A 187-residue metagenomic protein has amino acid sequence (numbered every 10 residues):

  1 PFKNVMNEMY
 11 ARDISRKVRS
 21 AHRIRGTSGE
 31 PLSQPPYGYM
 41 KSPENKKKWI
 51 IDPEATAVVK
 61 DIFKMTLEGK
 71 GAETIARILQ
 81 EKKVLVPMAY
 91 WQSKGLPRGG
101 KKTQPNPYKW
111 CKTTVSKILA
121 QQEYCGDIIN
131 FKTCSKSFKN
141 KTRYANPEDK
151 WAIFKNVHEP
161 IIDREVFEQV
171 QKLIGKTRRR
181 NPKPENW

Functional and structural regions predicted by a protein language model:
P1: Glycine-rich, charge-decorated loop segments at or immediately adjacent to ligand/cofactor-binding or catalytic sites
N4-W187: Conserved catalytic breakage-reunion loop centered on the nucleophilic residue
